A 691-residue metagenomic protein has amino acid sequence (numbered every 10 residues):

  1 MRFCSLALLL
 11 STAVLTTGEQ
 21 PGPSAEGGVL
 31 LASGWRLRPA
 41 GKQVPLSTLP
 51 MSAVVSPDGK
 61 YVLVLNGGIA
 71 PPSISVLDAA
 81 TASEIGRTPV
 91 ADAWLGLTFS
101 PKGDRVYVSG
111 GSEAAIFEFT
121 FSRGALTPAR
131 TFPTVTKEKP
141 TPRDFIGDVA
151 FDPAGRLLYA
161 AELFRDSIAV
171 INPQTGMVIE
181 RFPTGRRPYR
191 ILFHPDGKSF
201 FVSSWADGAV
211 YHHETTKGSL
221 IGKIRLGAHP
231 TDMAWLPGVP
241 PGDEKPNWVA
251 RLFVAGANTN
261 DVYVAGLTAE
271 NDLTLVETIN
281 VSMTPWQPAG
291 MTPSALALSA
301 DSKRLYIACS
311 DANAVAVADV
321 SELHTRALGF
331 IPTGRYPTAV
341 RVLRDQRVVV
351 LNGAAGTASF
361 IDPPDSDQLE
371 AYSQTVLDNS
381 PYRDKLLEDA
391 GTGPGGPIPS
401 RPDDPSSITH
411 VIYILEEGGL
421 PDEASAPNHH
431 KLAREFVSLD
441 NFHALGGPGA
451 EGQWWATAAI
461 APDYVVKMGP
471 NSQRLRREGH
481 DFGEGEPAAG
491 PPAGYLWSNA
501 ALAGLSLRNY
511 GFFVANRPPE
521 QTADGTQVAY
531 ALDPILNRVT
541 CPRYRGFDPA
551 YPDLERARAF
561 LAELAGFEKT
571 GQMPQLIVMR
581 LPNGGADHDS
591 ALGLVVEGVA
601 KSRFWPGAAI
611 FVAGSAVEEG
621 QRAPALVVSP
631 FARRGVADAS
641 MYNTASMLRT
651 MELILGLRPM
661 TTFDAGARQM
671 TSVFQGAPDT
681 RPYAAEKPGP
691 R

Functional and structural regions predicted by a protein language model:
C4-S5, C309, C541: Generic recognition of cysteine residues
C4-V14: Bacterial N-terminal signal peptides
L6, I191-H194, L653: General helical structural elements
A13-P397, D404: Predominantly soluble domains enriched in secretory-pathway, periplasmic, or organellar proteins
L377-R691: N-terminal pro-sequences and low-complexity stem/linker regions of secreted or lumenal proteins
